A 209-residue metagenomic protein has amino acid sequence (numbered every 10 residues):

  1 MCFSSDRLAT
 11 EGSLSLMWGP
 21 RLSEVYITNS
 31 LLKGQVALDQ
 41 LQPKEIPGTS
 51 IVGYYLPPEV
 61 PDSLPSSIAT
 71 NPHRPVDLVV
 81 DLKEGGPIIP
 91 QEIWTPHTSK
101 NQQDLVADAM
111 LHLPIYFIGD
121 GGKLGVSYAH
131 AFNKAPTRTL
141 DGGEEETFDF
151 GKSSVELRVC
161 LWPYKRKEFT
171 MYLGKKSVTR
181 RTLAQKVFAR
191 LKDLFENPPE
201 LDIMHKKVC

Functional and structural regions predicted by a protein language model:
C2-Y172: Intrinsically disordered, low-complexity regulatory segments of eukaryotic and viral DNA/chromatin-associated proteins
E144-C209: Positively charged alpha-helical interaction cores common to chromatin-/nucleic-acid-associated regulators
